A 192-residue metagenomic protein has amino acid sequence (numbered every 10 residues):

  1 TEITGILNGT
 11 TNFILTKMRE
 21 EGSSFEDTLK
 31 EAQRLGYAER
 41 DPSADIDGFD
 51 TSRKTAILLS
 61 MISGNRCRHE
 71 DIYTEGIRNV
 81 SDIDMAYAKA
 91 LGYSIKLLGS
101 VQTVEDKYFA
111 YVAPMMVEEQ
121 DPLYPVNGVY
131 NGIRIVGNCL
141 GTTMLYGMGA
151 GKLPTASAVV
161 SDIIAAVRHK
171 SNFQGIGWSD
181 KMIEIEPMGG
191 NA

Functional and structural regions predicted by a protein language model:
T1, I14-M18, G22-S23, R53-C67 (+1 more regions): Oxidoreductase and adenylate-handling cofactor-binding alpha/beta cores
E2-I6, E20-S24, S43-T51, Y73-V80 (+3 more regions): Catalytic cores of large soluble enzymes that bind and process phosphate-bearing ligands
E2-T4, N12-L15, E31, G36-R40 (+2 more regions): Catalytic, metal-anchored helix/loop core of enzyme active sites in primary metabolism
G22-S23, Y37, Y93, S171: Residue-level recognition of short, well-ordered coil/turn positions that link secondary-structure elements
T28-P125, Y130-G132: Substrate-binding/catalytic subdomain of NAD(P)-dependent oxidoreductase enzymes
